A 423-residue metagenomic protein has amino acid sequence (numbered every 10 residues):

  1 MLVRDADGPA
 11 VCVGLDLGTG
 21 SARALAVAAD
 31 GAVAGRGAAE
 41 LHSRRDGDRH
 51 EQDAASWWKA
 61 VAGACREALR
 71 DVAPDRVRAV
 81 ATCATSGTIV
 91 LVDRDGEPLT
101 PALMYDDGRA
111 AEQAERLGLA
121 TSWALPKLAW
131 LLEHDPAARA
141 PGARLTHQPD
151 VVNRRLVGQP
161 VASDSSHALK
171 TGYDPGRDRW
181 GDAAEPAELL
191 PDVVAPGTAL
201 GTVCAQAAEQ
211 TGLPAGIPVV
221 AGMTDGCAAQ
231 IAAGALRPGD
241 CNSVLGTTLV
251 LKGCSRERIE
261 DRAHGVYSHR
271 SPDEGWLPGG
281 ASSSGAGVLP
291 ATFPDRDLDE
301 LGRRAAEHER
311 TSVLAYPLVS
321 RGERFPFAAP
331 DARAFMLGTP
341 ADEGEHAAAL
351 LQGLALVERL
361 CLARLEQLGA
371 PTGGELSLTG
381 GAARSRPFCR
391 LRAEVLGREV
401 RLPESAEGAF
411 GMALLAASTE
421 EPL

Functional and structural regions predicted by a protein language model:
M1-L99, P141, E209, L213-A221 (+1 more regions): N-terminal glycine/serine-rich phosphate-binding loop of ATP-dependent small-molecule kinases, especially carbohydrate
L2-D7, C12-G14, A111-H147, N153-V161 (+4 more regions): Active-site core segments that coordinate phosphate-bearing ligands/cofactors across diverse enzyme families
L41-D48, V161-H167, P186-L190, A341-G344: Gly-rich Lys/Arg/Thr-decorated short loops/hinges at beta-loop-alpha junctions or inter-strand turns that position
R70-A73, P186, G369: Extracytoplasmic/secreted proteins and extracellular or luminal domains
R70-M104, A120, R144, P149 (+2 more regions): Short beta-strand-loop/turn "lid" adjacent to the catalytic site in phosphate-handling enzymes
T85, T198, G381: Flexible loop residues that form catalytic and substrate-binding hotspots at small-molecule/glycan-binding clefts
D107: Carbohydrate-associated surface elements
G176-R177, P196-L200: Short beta-strand to alpha-helix junction loop
